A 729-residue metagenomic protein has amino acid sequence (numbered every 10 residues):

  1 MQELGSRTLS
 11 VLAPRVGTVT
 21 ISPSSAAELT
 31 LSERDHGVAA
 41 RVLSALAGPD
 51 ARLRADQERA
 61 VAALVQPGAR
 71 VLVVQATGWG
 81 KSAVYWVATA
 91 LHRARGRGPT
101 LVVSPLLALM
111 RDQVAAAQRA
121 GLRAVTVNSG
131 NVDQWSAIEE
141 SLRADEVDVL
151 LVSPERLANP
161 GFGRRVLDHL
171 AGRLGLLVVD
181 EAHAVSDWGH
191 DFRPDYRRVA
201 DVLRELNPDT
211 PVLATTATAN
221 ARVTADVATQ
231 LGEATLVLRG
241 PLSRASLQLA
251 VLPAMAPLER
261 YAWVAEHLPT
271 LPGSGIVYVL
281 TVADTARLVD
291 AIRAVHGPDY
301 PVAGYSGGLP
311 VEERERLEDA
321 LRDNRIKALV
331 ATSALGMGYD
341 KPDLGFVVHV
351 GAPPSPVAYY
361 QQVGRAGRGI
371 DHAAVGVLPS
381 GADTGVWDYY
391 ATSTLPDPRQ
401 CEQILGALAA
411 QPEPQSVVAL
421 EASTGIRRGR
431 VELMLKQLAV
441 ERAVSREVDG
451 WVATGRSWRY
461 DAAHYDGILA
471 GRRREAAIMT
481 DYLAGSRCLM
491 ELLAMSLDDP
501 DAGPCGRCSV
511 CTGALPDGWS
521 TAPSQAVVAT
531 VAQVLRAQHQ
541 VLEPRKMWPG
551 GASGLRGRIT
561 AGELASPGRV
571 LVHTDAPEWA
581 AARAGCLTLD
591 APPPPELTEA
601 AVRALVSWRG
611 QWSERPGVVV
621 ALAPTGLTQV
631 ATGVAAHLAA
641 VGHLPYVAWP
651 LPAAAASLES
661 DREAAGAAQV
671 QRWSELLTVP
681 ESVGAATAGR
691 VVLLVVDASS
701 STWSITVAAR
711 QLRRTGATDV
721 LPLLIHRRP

Functional and structural regions predicted by a protein language model:
G5-L31: Interdomain "pre-motor" coupling segment immediately N-terminal to P-loop NTPase/helicase cores
E28-H36, R41-A45, A51-S82, V87-R93 (+5 more regions): Helicase motor core with emphasis on the C-terminal RecA-like subdomain
W86-V87, L91, D226, G633 (+4 more regions): Active-site signature of alpha/beta-hydrolase-fold catalytic machinery across serine- and Asp/Cys-nucleophile hydrolases
P211, E614-G626, L693: Short glycine-rich phosphate-binding loop at a beta-alpha junction
L247, V531-V618, T628, T632 (+4 more regions): Active-site-facing substrate-recognition patch
V348, A352-Q361, G367-G568: C-terminal accessory region of SF2 helicases/translocases
E413, T687-R690: A glycine-biased structural micro-motif
T706-P729: PRPP-dependent phosphoribosyltransferase catalytic core
